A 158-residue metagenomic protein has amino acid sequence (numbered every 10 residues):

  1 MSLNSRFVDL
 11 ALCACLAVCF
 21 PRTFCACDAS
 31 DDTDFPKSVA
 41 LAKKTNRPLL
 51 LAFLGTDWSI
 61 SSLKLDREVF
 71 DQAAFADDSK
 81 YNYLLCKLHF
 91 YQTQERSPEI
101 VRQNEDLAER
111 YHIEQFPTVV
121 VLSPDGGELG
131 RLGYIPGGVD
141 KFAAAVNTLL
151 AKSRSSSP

Functional and structural regions predicted by a protein language model:
S2-L12: Bacterial N-terminal signal peptides that target proteins for export
A11-R22: Bacterial N-terminal signal peptides
F24-A40: N-terminal "domain-start" segment that seeds a small globular fold
D31-D32, Q72-R102: Thiol-based oxidoreductase modules, predominantly thioredoxin-like and allied folds used for disulfide exchange
K37-D71, F75: Local sequence-structure signature of Cys/Sec-based thiol-disulfide redox active-site neighborhoods
T45-L50, Y81-C86, E114-P117, P124-G127: Loop/turn elements at helix/coil->beta-strand transitions in domains of secreted/extracellular proteins
F53-T56, L88-Y91, L122-P124, Y134-I135: Active-site-proximal beta-strand/loop segments in catalytic clefts of secreted hydrolases
E68-V69, D106, R110, E114-S155: Non-catalytic, surface beta->alpha helical segment in thiol-disulfide oxidoreductase systems
